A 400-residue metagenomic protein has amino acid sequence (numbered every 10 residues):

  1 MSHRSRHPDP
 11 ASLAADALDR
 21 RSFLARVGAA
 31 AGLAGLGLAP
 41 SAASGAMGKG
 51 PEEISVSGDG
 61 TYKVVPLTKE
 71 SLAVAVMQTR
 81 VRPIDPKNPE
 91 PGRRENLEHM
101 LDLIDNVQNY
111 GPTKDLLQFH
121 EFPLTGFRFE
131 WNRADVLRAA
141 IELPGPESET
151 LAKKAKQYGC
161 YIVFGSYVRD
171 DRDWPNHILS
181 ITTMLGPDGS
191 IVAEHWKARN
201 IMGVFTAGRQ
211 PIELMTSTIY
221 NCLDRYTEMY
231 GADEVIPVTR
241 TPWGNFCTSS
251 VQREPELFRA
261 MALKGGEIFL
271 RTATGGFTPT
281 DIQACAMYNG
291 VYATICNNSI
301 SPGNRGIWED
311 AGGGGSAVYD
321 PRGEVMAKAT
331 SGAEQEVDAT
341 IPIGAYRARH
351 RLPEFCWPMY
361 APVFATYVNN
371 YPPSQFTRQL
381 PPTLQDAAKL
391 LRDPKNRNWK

Functional and structural regions predicted by a protein language model:
M1-S22: N-terminal secretory signal peptides
A14-A17, L38-V76: C-terminal segment of N-terminal export signals and the immediately downstream linker at the start of the mature
D19-L36: N-terminal export leaders
G50-Y62, N298-K400: C-terminal beta-strand edge segments of enzyme domains
S71-P89, V238, G244-Q252, L270: Active-site-proximal beta-strand elements of phosphoester/diester hydrolases
R94, E98-G203, I212, G275-V291: Cys-nucleophile CN-hydrolase/nitrilase-fold catalytic domain and related Cys-dependent amidase chemistry that acts on
E142-V163, G244-C247, V251-P342, Y346: CN hydrolase (nitrilase-like) catalytic-core segments centered on the catalytic cysteine and neighboring Lys/Glu
E149, D170-E267, T280-A284: Active-site catalytic loop in hydrolytic enzyme cores
